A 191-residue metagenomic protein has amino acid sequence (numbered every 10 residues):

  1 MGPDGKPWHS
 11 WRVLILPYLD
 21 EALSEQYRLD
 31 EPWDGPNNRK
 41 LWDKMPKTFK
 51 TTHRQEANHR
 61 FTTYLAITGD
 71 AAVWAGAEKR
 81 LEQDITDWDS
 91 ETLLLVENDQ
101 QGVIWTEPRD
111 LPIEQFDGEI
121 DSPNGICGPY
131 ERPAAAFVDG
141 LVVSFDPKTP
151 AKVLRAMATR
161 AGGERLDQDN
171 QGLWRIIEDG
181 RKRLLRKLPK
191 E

Functional and structural regions predicted by a protein language model:
M1-E191: Surface-exposed loop/linker segments characteristic of extracytoplasmic
